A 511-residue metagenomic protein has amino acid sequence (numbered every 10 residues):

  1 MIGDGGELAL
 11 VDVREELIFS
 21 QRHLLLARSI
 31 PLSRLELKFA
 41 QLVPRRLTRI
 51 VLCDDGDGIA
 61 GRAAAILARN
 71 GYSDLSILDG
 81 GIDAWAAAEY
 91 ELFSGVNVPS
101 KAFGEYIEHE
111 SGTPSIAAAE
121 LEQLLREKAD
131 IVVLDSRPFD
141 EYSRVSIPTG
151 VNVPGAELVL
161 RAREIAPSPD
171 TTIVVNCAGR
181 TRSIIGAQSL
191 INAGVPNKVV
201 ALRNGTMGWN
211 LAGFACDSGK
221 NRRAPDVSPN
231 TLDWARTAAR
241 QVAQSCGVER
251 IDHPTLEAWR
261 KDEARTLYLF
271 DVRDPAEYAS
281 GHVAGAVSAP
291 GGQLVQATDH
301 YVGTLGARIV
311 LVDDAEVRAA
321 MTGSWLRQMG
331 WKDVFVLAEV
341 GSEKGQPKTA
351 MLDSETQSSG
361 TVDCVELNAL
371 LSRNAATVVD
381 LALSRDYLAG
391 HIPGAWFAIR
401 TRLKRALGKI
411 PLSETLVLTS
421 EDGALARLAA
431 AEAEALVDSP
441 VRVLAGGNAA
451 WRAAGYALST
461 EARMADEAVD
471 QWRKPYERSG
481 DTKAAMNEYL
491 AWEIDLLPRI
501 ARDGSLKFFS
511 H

Functional and structural regions predicted by a protein language model:
M1-A9, V13-V132, S136-Y268, V272-T377 (+1 more regions): Rhodanese-like catalytic fold shared by cysteine-dependent sulfurtransferases and DSP/PTP-type phosphatases
